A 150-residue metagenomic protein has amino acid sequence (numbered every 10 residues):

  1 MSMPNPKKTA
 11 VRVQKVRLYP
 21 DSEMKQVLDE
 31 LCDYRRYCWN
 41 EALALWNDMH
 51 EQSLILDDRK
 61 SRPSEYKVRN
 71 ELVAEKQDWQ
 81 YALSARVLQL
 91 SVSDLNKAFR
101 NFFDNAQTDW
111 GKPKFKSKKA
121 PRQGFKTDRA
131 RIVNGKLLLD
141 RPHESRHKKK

Functional and structural regions predicted by a protein language model:
M1-K150: Nucleic-acid substrate recognition interfaces
